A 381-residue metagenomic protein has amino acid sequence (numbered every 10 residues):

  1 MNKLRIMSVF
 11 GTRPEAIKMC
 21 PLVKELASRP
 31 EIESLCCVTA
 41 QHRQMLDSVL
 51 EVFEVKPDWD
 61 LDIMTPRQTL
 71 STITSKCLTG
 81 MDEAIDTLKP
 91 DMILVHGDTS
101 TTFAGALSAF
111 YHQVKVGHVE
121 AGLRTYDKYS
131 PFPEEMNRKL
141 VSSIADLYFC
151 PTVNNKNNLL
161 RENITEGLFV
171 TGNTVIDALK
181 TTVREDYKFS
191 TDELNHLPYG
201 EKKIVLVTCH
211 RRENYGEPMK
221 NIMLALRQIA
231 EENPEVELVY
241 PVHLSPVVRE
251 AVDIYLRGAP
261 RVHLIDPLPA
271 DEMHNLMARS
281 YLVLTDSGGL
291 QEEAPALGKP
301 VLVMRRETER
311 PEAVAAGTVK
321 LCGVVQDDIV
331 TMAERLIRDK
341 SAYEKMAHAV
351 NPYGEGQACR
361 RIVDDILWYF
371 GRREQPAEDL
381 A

Functional and structural regions predicted by a protein language model:
M1-Y240, S245-A381: Nucleotide-activated sugar donor-binding and catalytic core shared by glycosyltransferases and related lipid-linked
